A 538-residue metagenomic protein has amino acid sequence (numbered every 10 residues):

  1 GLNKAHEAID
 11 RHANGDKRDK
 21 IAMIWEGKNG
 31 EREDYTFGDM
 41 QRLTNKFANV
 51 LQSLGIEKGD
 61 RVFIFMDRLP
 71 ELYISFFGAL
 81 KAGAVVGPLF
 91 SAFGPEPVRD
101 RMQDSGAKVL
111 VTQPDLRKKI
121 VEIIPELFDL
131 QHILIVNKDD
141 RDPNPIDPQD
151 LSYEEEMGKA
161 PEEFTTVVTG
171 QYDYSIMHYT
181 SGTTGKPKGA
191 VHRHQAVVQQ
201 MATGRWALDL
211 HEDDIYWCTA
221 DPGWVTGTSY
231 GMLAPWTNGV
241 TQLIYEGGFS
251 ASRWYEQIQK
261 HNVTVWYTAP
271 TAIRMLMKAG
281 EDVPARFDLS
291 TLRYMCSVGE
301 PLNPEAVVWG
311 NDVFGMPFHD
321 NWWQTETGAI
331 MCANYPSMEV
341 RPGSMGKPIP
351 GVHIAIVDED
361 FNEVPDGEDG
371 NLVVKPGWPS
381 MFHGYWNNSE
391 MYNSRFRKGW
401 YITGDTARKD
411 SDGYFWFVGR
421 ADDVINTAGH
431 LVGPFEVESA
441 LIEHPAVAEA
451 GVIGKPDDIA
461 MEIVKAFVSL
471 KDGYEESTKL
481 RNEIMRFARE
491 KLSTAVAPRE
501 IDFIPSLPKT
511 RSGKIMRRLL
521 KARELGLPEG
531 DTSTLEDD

Functional and structural regions predicted by a protein language model:
D19-I21, L134-I135, Q149-D150, M157-Y179 (+3 more regions): Conserved pre-ATP/AMP-binding loop-to-beta segment of ANL
G30-Y35, V50-F93, A220-D221, L431: Conserved AMP-binding/adenylate-forming
E33-G38, V167, S175-Q199: Conserved AMP-binding A3 loop
S53, F77, K81-G158, A269: Structural core segment of the AMP-binding/adenylate-forming
E96-Q103, K108-P114, Q259, W266 (+7 more regions): AMP-binding/adenylate-forming catalytic core of the ANL superfamily
Y153-M157, V240, V263-T268, M277-V340 (+1 more regions): Gly/Ser/Thr-rich phosphate-binding loop
V198-C218, P222-V265, K278-A279: Conserved AMP-binding/adenylation subdomain of ANL enzymes
P348-G351, N362-S394, H430-V432, P528-E529: Conserved ATP/PPi-binding loop(s) of AMP-dependent carboxylate-activating enzymes
